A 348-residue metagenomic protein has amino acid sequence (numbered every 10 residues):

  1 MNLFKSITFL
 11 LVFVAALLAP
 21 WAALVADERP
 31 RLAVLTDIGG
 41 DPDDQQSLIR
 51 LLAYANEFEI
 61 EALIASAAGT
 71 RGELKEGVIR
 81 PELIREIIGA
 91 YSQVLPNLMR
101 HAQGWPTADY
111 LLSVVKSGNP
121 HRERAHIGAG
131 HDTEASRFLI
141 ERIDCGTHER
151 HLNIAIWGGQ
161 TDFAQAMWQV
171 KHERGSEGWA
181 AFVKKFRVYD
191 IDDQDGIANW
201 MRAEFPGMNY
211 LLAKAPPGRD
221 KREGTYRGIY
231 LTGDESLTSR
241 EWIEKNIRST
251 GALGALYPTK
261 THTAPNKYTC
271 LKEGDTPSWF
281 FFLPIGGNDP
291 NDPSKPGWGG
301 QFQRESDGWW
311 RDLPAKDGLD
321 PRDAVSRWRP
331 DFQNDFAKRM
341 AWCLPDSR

Functional and structural regions predicted by a protein language model:
M1-K5: N-terminal secretory signal peptides that target proteins for export/translocation
I7-P20: Bacterial N-terminal signal peptides
L24-R348: N-terminal acidic, glycine/proline-rich low-complexity segments
